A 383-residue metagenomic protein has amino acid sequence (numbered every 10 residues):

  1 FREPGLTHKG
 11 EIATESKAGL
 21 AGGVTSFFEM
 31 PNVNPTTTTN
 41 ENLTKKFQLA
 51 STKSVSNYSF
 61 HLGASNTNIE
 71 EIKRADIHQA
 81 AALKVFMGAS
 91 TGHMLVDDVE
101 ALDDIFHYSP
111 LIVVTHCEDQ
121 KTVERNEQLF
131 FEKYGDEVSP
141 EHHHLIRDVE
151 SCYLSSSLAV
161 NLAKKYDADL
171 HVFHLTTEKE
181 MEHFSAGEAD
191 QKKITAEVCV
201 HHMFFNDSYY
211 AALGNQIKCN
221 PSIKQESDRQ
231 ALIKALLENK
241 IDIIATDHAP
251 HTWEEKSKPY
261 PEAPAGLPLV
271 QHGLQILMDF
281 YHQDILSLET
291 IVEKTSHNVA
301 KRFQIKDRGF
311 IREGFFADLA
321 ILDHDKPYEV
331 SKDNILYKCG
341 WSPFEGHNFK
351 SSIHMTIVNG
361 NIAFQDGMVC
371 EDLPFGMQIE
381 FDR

Functional and structural regions predicted by a protein language model:
F1-K53: Metal-associated gating/positioning segment near the N- to mid-region
H8-S16, N66-A75, L158: Short, acidic/polar
G19, G23, Y58, L83 (+10 more regions): Divalent metal-coordination and catalytic microenvironments
E29, S59-L62, D169-H174: Short catalytic-loop micro-motif centered on adjacent basic/acidic residues
Q48-A64: A glycine-rich helix N-cap at a beta->alpha junction
E70-F86, T91-I244: Histidine/acidic residue-rich metal-binding segments in metalloenzymes
E137-D167, Q216, K234-I244, A249-H324: His/Asp/Glu-enriched, well-ordered alpha-helical/loop segment that forms or immediately abuts the divalent-metal
P259-E262, E313-I379: C-terminal cap of metal-dependent C-N hydrolases
